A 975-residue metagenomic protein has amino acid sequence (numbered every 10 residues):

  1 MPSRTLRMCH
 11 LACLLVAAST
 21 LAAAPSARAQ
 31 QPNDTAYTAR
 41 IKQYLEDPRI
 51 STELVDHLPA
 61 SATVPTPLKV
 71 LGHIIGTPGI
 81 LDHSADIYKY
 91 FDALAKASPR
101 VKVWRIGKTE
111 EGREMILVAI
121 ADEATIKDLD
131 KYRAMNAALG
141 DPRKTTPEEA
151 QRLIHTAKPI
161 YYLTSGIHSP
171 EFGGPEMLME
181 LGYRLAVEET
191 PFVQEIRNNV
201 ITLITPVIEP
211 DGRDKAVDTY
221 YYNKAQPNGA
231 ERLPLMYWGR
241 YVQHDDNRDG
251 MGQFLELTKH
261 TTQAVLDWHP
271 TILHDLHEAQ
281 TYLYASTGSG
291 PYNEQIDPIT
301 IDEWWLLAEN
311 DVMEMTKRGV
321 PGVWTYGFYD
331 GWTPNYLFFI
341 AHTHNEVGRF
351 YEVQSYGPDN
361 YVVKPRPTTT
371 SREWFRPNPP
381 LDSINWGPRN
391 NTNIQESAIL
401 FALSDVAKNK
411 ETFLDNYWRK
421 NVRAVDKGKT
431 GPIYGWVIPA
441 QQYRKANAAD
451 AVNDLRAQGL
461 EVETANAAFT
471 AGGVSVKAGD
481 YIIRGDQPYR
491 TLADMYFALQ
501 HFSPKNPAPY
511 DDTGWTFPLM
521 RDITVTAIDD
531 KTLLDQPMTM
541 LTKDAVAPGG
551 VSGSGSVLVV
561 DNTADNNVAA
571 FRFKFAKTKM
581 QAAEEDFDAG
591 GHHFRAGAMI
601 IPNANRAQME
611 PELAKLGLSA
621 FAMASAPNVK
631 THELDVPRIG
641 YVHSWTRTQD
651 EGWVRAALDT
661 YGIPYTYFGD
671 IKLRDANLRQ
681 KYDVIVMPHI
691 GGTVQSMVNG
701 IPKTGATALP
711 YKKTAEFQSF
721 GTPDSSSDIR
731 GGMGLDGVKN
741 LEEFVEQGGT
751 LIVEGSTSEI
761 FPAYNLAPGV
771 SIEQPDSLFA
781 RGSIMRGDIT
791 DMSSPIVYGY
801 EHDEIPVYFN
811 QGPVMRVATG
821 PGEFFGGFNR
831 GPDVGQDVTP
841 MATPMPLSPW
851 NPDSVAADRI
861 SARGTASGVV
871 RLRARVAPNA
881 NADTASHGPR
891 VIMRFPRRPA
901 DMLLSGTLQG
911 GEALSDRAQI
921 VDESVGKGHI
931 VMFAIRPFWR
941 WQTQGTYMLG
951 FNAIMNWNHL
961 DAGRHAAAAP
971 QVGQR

Functional and structural regions predicted by a protein language model:
M1-M8: N-terminal secretory signal peptides that target proteins for export/translocation
C9-A22: Bacterial N-terminal signal peptides
A22-A29: Boundary at the C-terminal end of the N-terminal hydrophobic targeting segment
A29-I201, V242, R248, F254-E256 (+5 more regions): Intrinsic-disorder/low-complexity accessory segments
T202-L255: Mobile, glycine- and charge-enriched loop segments and immediately flanking short secondary-structure elements within
P206-E209, Y220, L276-L283, T757: Short, solvent-exposed turn/loop segments enriched in Gly/Ser/Thr/Pro and often Arg
